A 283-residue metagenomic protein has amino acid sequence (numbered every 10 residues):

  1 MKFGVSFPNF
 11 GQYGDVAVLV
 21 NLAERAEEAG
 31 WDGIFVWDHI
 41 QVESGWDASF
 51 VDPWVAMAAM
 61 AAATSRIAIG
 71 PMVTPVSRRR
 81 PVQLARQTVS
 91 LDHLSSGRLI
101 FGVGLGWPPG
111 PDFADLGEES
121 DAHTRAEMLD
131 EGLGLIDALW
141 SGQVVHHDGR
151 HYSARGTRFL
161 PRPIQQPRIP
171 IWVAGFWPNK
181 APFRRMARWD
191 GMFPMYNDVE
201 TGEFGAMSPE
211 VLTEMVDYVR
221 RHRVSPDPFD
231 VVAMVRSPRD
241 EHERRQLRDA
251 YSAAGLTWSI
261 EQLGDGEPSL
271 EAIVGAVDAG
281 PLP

Functional and structural regions predicted by a protein language model:
M1-P283: Active-site-adjacent structural elements that line small-molecule/cofactor binding pockets in enzymes
